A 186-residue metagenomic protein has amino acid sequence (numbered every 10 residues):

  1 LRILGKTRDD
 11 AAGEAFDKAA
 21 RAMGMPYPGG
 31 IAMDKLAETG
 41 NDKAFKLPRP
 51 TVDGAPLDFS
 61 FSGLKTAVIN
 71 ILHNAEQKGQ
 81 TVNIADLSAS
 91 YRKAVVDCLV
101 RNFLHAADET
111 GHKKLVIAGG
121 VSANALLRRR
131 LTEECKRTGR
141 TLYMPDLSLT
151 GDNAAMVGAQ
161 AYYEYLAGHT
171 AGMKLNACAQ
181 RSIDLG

Functional and structural regions predicted by a protein language model:
L1-G186: Acidic, glycine-enriched active-site microenvironments
